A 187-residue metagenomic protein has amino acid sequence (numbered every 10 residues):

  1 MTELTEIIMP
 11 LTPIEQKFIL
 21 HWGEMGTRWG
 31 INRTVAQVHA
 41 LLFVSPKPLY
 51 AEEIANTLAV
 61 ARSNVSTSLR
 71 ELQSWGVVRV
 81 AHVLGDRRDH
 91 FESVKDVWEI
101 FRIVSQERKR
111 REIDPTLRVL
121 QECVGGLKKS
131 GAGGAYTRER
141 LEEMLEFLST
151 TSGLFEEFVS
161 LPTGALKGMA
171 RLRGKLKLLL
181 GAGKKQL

Functional and structural regions predicted by a protein language model:
M1-R28: N-terminal leader segment of winged-helix/HTH proteins
T27-T34, Y50, V83-V104: Short, cationic-aromatic polyanion-contact patches
E53-N56, L72: A short acidic, leucine-rich amphipathic alpha-helix
G76: Glycine-centered, phosphate/nucleic-acid-interacting loop/turn motifs that mediate DNA/RNA or nucleotide
W98-E143: Amphipathic alpha-helical dimerization/coiled-coil segments that flank or bridge DNA-binding/regulatory modules
L127-L187: C-terminal regulatory/oligomerization modules of transcriptional regulators
